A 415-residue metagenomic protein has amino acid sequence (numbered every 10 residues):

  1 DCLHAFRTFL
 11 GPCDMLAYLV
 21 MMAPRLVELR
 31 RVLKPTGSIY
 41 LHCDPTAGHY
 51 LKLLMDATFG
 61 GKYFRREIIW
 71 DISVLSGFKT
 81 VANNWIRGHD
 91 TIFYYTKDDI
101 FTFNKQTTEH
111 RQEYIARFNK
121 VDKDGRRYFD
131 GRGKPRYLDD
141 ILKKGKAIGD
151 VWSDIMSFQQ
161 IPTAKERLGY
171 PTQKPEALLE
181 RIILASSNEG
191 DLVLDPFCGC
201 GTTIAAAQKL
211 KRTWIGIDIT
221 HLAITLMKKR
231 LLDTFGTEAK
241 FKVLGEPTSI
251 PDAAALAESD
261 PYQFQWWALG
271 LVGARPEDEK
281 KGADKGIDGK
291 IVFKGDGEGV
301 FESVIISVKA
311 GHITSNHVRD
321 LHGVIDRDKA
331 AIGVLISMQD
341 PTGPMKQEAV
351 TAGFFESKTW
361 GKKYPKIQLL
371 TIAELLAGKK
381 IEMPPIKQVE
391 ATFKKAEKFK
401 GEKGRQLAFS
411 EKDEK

Functional and structural regions predicted by a protein language model:
D1-I217, L222-L226: Core catalytic lobe of class I
I215-K415: Mixed-charge (Asp/Glu-Lys/Arg
